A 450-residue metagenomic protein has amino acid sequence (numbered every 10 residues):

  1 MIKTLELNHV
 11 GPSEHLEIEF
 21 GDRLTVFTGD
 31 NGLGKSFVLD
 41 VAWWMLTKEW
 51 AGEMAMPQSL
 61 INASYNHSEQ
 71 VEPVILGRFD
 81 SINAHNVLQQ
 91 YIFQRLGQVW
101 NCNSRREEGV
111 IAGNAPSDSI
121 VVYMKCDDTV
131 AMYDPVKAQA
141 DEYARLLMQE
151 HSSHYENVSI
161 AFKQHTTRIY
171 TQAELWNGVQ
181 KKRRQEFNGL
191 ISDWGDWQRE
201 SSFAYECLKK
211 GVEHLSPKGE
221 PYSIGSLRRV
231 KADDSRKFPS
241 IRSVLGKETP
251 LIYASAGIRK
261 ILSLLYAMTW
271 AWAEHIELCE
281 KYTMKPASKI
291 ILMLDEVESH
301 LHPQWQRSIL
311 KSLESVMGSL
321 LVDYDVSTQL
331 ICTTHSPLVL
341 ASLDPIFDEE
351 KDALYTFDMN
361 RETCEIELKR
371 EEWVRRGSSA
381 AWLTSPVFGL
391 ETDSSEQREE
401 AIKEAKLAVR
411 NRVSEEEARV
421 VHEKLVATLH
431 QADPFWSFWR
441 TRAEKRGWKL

Functional and structural regions predicted by a protein language model:
M1-E53, D234-W382, P386: Switch/communication elements of ASCE P-loop NTPase nucleotide-binding domains
M1-R183, D193-F203, K210-H214, K218 (+5 more regions): P-loop NTPase switch/coupling surface
M56-I61, E277-S288, Q397-A405: Short alpha-helical "patches" and their helix-cap loops
Y65-P73, K285-S299, L407-V413: Short, mixed-charge aromatic SLiMs
S152-I291: Extended helical coiled-coil dimerization/tether regions that scaffold and oligomerize large DNA-maintenance assemblies
K210, Y266, W270, K311 (+3 more regions): Generic structural signal for well-ordered, non-membrane alpha-helices
E372-S379, T384-L450: ABC ATPase nucleotide-binding domains
